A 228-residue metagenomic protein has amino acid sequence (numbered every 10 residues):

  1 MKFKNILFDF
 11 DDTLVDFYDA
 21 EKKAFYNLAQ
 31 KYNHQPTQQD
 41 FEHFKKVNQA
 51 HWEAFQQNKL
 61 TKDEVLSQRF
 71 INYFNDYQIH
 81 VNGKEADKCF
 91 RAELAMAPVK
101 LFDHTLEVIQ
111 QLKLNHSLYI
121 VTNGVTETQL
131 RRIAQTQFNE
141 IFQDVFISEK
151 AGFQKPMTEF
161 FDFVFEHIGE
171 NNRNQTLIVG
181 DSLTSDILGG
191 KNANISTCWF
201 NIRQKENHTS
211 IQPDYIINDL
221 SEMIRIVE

Functional and structural regions predicted by a protein language model:
M1-I6, Q110, G124-E228: Asp-based, Mg2+/Mn2+-dependent phosphohydrolase catalytic module
K2-D103: N-terminal helical cap/lid subdomain that shapes the substrate entry/recognition surface in HAD-like hydrolases
A20-K23, K100, E107, E127-T128 (+1 more regions): Short alpha-helical
D103-H104, E159: Short, conserved clusters of charged catalytic residues that mark active-site and nucleotide-handling motifs
H104-N115: Catalytic-core regions built around general acid/base machinery
N115-H116, N194: Glycine-centered short loops/turns at secondary-structure junctions
